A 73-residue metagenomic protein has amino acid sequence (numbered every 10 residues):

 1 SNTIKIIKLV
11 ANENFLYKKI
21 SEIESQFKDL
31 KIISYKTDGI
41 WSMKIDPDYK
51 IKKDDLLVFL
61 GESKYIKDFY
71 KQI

Functional and structural regions predicted by a protein language model:
S1-Y17: Flexible, Lys/Arg-rich cytosolic regulatory linkers and terminal tails that connect or flank
E13-I73: Cytosolic Rossmann-like ligand/nucleotide-binding regulatory domains
